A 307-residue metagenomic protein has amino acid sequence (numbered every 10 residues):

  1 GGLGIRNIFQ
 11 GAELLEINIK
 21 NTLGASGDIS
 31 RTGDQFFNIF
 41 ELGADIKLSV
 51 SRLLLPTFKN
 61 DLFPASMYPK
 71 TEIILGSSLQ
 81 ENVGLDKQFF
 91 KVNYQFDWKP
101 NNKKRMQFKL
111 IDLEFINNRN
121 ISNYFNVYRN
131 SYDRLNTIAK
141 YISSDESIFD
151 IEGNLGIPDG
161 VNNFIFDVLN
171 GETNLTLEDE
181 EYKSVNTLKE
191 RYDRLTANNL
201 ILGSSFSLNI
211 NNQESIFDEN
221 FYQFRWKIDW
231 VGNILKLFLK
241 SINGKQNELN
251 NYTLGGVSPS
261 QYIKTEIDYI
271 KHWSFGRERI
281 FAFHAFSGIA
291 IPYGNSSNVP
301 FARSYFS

Functional and structural regions predicted by a protein language model:
G1-G4, Q107-S307: C-terminal outer-membrane beta-barrel translocator/porin domains of Gram-negative envelope proteins and their
G1-L62, L177-K183, E190-N220: Outer-membrane beta-barrel initiation region
I5-N7, V50, S77-L79, F96-W98 (+2 more regions): Residue-level signature of outer-membrane beta-barrel architecture
N7, G11-L15, F40-A44, A65-I73 (+5 more regions): Outer-envelope beta-barrel architecture signal
N21-L23, L79-V83, G232-I234: A generic structural motif
R31-F37, L62-S66, S78-D86, R194-L195 (+2 more regions): Outer-membrane beta-barrel proteins
T32-D34, F90-Y94, N243, P300-Y305: Short secondary-structure boundary/capping segments
P69-S78, D229: Short, hydrophobic/proline-enriched secondary-structure or compact coil segments at domain edges
